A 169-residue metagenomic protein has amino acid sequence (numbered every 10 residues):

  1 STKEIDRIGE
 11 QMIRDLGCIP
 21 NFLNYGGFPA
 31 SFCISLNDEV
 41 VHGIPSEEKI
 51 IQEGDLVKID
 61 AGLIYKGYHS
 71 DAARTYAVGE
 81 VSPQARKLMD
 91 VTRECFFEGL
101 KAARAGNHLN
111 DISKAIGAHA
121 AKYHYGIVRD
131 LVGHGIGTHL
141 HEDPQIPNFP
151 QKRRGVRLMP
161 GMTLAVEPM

Functional and structural regions predicted by a protein language model:
S1-M169: Active-site neighborhoods and metal-handling regions in enzymes and metal-associated proteins
